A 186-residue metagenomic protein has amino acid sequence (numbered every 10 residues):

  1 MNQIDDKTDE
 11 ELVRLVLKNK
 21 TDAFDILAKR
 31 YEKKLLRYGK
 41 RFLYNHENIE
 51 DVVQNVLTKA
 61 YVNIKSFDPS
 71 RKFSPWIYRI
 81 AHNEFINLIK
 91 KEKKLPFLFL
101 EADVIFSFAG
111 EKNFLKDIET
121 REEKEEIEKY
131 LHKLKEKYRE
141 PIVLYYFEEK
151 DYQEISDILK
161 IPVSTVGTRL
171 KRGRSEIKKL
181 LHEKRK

Functional and structural regions predicted by a protein language model:
M1-Q3, L17-I26, L36-N55, V163 (+1 more regions): Short, charged helix-capping/linker segments at alpha-helix termini
D5-D6, L95-K124: Internal acidic/polar
L17-K18, L57-K72, K91-E92: Sigma70-family region 2
A28-H46, N63, L131, L180-E183: Amphipathic, Lys/Arg- and hydrophobic-enriched alpha-helical face
R37, D51-T58, R71-N83: Structural recognition of an alpha-helix C-terminal capping motif at a helix-to-coil junction
K65-S66, R79-F99, R172: Arg/Lys-rich amphipathic alpha helix in sigma70-family domain 2
P75, I86, I127-Y130, F147 (+2 more regions): DNA-recognition helix of helix-turn-helix
P141-Y145: A short pre-motif secondary-structure segment
